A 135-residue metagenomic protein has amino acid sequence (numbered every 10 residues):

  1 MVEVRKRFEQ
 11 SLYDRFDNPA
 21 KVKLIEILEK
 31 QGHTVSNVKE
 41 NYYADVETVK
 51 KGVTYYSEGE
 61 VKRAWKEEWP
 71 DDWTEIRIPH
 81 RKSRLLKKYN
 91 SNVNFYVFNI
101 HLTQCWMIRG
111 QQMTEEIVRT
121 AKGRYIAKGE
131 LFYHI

Functional and structural regions predicted by a protein language model:
M1-Y56, E60-I135: Nucleic-acid endonuclease domains
